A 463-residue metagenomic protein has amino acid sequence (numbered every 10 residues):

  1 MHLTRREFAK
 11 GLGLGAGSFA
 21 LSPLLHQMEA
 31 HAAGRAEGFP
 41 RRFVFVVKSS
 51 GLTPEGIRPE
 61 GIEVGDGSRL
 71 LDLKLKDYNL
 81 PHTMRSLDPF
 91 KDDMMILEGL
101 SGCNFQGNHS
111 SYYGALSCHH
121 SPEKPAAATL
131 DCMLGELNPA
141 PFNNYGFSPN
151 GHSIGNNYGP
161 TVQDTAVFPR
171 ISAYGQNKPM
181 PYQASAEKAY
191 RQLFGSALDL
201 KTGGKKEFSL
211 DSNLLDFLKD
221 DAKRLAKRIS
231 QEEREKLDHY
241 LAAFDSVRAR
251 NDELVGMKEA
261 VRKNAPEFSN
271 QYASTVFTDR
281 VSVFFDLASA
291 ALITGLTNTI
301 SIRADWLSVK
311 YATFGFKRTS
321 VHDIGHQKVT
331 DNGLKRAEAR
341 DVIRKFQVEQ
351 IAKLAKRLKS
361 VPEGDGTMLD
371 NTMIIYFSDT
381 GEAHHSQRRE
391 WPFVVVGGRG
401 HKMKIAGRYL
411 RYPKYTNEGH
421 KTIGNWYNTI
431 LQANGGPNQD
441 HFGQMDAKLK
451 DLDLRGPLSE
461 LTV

Functional and structural regions predicted by a protein language model:
M1-V463: Ligand-binding pockets and gating/stacking loops
